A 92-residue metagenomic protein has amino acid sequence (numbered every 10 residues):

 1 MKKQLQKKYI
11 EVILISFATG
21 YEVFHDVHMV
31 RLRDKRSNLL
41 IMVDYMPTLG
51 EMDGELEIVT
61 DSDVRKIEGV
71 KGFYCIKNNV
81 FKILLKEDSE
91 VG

Functional and structural regions predicted by a protein language model:
M1-I13: N-terminal export/targeting signal detector
I13-G92: Compact, glycine-rich, soluble single-domain proteins
